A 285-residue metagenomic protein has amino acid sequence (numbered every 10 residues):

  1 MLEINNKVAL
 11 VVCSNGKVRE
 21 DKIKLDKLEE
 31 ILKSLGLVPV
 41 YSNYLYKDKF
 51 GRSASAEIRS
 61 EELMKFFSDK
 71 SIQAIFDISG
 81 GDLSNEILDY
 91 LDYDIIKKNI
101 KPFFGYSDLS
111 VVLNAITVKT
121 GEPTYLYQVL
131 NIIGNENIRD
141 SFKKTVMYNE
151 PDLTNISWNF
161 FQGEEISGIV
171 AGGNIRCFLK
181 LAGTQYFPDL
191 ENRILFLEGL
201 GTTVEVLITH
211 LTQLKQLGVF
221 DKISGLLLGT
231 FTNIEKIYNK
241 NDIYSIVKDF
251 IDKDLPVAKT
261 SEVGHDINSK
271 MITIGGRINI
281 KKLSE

Functional and structural regions predicted by a protein language model:
M1-D69: ATP/NTP phosphate-donor binding region
E3, D94-N99, L217-K222: Short, conserved loop/helix-junction motifs that constitute active-site signature segments in enzyme catalytic cores
I23-K27, A56-E61, T209-L214, N239-I246: Charged helix-capping and loop-helix junction motifs
Y41-N43, G105, I223-T230: Short internal beta-strands
R52-Q162: Active-site histidine-anchored catalytic micro-motif
R139-K215: ATP/pyrophosphate-binding catalytic subdomain of soluble kinases
I194-F196, L200-G201, L227-K236: Glycine-rich phosphate/diphosphate-binding loops and the adjacent beta-loop-alpha structural elements that coordinate
T230-E285: ATP/nucleoside-binding phosphotransfer catalytic cores, i.e., glycine-rich phosphate-binding loops
